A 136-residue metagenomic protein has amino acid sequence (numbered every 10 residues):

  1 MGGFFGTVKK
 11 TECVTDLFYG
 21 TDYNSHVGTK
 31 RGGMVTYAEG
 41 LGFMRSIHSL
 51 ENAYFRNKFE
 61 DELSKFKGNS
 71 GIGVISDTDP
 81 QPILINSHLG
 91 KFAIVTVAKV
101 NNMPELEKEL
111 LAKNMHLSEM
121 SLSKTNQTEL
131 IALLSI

Functional and structural regions predicted by a protein language model:
M1-I136: Conserved short alpha-helical segments that host acidic/polar catalytic motifs at enzyme active sites
